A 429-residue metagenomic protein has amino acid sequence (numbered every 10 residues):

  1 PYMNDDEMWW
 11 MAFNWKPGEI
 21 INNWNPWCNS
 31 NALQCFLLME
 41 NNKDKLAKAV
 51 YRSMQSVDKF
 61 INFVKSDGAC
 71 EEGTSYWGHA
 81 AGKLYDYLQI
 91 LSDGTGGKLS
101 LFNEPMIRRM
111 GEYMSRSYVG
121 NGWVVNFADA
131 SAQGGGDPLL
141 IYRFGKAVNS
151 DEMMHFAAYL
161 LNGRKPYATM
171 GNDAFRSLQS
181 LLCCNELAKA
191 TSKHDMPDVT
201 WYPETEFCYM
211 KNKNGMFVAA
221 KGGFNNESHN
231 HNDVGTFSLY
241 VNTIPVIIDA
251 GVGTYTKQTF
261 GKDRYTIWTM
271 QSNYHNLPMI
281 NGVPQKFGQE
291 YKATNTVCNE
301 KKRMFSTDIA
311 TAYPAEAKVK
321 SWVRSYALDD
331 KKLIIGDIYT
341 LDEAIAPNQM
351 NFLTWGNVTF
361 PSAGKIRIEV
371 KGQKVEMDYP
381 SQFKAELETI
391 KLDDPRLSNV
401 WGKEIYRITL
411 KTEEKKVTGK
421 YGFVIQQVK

Functional and structural regions predicted by a protein language model:
P1-G73, N185-T191: Active-site lining segments of carbohydrate-active enzymes
C28, M110, E204-E206, G235 (+4 more regions): Residues that flank catalytic or metal-binding motifs in active/ligand-binding sites
D44-Y51, G96-I107, G364-I368: Short alpha-helical "patches" and their helix-cap loops
V50, S56-K59, F63-K65, A69-T95 (+4 more regions): Long, repeat-rich segments with strong aromatic
K65-G73, T95-L99, N226-E227, G261-Y265: Short helix/strand-bridging catalytic loops that position acidic/His residues to coordinate divalent metals and engage
H79-I247, C298-E300, V400, K415: Carbohydrate-active enzyme catalytic cores, enriched for enzymes that act on polyanionic acidic polysaccharides
A157-G171, Y255-K429: CBM-like, beta-strand-rich accessory domains located in the C-terminal region of large, secreted polysaccharide-active
S192-L277, A363-Y379, V424-K429: Beta-strand-rich N-terminal accessory domains
